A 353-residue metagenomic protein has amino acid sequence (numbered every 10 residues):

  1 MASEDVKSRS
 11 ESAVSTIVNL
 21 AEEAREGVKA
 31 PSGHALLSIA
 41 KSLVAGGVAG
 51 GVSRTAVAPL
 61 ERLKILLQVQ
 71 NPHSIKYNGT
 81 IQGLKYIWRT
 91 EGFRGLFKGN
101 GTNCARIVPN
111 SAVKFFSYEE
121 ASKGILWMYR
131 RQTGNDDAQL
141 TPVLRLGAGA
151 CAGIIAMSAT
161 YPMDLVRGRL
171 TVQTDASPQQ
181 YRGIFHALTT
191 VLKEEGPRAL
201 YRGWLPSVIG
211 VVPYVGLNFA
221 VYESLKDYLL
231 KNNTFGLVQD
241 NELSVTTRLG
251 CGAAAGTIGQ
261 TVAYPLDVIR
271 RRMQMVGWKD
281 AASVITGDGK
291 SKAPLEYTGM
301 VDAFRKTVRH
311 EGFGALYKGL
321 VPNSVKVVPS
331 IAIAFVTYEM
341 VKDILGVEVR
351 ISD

Functional and structural regions predicted by a protein language model:
M1-V48, K64-Y77, I81, F93 (+5 more regions): Flexible extramembrane linkers and terminal tails adjacent to transmembrane helices in organellar membrane proteins
A56-P59, L63: Short hydrophobic motif
Q82-G92, K98-G101: Blade-loop segments of beta-propeller domains
L84-K85, A105, P109, E120: Juxtamembrane transmembrane-helix termini in multi-pass membrane transport proteins
G99-I107, S207-V208: Hydrophobic alpha-helical transmembrane segments of multi-pass small-molecule transporters/permeases
N103, I107-F115, V215: Specific transmembrane alpha-helical segments of multi-pass solute transporters/efflux pumps, especially DMT/EamA
